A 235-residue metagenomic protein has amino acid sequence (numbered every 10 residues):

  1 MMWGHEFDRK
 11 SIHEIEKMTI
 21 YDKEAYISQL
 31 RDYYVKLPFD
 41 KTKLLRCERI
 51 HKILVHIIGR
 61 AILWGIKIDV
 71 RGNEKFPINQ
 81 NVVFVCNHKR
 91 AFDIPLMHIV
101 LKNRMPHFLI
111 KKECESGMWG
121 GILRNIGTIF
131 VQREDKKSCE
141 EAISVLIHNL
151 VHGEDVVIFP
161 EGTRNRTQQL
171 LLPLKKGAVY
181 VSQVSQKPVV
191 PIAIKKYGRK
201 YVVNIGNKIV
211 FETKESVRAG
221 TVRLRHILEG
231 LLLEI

Functional and structural regions predicted by a protein language model:
M1-V83, F92-L96: Membrane-anchoring hydrophobic helices of lipid-metabolizing enzymes
M2-D22, E140-I235: Non-catalytic C-terminal accessory region of glycerolipid acyltransferases and related lyso-lipid remodeling enzymes
C47-R49, F108-L109, K136, T167-Q168: A generic secondary-structure micro-motif detector that highlights 1-2 residue hydrophobic/ambivalent hotspots embedded
D69, D93, E115, C139-I143 (+1 more regions): Amphipathic coiled-coil/heptad-repeat helices and related helical stalk/stem segments that mediate oligomerization
V70, I129-Q132, F211: Short acidic-hydrophobic, aromatic-tinged amphipathic segments that line or gate anion-handling sites
K75-I78, S116, K136-E140, V210-E215: A short acidic, often aromatic-flanked loop/helix-cap motif at beta-alpha or helix-coil junctions that lines enzyme
I78-K136: Catalytic core of membrane glycerolipid acyltransferases/transacylases, capturing the structured, soluble-facing
